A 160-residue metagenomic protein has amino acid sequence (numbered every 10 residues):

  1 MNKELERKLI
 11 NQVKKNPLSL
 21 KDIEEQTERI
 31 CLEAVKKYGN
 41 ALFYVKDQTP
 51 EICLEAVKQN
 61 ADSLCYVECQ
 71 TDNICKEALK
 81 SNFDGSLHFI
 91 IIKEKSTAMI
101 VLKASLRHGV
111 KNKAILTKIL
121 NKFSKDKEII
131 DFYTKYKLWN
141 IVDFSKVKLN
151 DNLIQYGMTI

Functional and structural regions predicted by a protein language model:
M1-I160: Alpha-helical scaffold segments
